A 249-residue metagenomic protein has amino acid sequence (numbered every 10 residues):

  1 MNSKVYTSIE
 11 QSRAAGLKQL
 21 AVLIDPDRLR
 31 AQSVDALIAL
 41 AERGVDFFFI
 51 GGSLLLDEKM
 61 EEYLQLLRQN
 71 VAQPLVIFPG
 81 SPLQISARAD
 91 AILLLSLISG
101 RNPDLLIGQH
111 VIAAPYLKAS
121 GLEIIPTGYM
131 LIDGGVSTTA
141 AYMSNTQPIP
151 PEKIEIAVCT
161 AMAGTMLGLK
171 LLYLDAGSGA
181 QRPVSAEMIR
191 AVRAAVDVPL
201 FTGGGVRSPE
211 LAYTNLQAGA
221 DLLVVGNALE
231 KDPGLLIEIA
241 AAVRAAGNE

Functional and structural regions predicted by a protein language model:
M1-I24, P115-P126, D133: N-terminal amphipathic alpha-helix/helix-capping segment at the start of soluble metabolic enzymes
L17-S33, P79-S81, L131-A157, T202-R207: Active-site mouth loops of central-metabolism enzymes
Q19-I24, F48-I50, L75-I77, I92-L94 (+4 more regions): Hydrophobic faces of well-ordered beta-strands that scaffold small-molecule active sites in alpha/beta enzyme cores
D35, I77, S81-L95, A195-V225: Catalytic cores of alpha/beta
I50-L55, L95-L106, A176-G179, G205-V206 (+1 more regions): Glycine-rich phosphate-binding active-site loops on the catalytic face of alpha/beta enzymes
L64-R68, A228-E249: C-terminal helical cap(s) of enzyme catalytic domains, especially alpha/beta-barrels
Q84-T165: Conserved anion-binding
M143-I189, E230-K231, L235-L236: Glycine/Thr-rich beta-alpha phosphate-binding loop at enzyme active sites
